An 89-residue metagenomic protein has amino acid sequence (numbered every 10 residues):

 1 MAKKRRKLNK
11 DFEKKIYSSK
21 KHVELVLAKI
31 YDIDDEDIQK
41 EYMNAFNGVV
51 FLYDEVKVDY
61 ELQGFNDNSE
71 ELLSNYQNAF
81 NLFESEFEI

Functional and structural regions predicted by a protein language model:
M1-K10, L82-I89: Short acidic DE-rich linear segments
K4-D37: N-terminal acidic leader/helix
K15, H22, A45-G48, L52 (+1 more regions): Charged, solvent-exposed faces of alpha-helical coiled-coils
K20-H22, D59, Y76: Polar/charged side chains located within well-ordered beta-strands of beta-rich proteins
L27, D34, V50-K57, F80-F87: A structural signal for well-ordered alpha-helices, especially hydrophobic packing surfaces of coiled-coils
D37-S74: Acidic, low-complexity, intrinsically disordered interaction modules
F65-I89: Amphipathic alpha-helical binding modules
